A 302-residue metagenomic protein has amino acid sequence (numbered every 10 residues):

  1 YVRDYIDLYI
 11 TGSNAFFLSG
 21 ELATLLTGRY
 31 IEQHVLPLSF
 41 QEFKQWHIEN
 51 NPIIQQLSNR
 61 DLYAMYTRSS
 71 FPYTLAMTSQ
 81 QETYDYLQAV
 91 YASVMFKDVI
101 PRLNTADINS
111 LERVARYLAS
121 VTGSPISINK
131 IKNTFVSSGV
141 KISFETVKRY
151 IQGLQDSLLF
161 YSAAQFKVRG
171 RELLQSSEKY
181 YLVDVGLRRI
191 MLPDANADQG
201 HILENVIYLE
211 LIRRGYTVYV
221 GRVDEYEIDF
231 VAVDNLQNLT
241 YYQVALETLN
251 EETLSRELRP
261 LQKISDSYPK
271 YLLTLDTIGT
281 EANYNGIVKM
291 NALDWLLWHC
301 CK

Functional and structural regions predicted by a protein language model:
D4-Y9: Loop/turn-to-beta-strand initiation segments
S13-A15, S19-P125, L158: Interdomain motor-coupling "hinge/lid" segment immediately C-terminal to the ATP-binding subdomain of NTP-driven enzymes
F16-E21, Q41-K44, E251-E252, G279-N283 (+1 more regions): Switch/connector loops and helix/strand junctions flanking conserved nucleotide-binding motifs in nucleotide-processing
S79-N238: Accessory nucleic acid-recognition modules appended to NTPase machines
V223, S265-Y284: Nucleic-acid nuclease catalytic cores
T240-L249: Active-site ExK catalytic segment of metal-dependent nucleases
T248-R259: Active-site-adjacent loop/helix micro-motif of nuclease/hydrolase catalytic cores
T277-K302: Domain-level recognition of nuclease-like catalytic cores that cleave nucleotide substrates
